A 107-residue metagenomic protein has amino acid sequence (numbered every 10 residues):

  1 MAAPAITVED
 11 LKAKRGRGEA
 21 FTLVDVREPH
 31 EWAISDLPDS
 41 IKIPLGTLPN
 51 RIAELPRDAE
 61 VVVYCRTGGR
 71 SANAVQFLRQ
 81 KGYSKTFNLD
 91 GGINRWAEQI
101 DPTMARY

Functional and structural regions predicted by a protein language model:
M1-T22, E28-V62, G69-Y107: Rhodanese-like catalytic fold shared by cysteine-dependent sulfurtransferases and DSP/PTP-type phosphatases
